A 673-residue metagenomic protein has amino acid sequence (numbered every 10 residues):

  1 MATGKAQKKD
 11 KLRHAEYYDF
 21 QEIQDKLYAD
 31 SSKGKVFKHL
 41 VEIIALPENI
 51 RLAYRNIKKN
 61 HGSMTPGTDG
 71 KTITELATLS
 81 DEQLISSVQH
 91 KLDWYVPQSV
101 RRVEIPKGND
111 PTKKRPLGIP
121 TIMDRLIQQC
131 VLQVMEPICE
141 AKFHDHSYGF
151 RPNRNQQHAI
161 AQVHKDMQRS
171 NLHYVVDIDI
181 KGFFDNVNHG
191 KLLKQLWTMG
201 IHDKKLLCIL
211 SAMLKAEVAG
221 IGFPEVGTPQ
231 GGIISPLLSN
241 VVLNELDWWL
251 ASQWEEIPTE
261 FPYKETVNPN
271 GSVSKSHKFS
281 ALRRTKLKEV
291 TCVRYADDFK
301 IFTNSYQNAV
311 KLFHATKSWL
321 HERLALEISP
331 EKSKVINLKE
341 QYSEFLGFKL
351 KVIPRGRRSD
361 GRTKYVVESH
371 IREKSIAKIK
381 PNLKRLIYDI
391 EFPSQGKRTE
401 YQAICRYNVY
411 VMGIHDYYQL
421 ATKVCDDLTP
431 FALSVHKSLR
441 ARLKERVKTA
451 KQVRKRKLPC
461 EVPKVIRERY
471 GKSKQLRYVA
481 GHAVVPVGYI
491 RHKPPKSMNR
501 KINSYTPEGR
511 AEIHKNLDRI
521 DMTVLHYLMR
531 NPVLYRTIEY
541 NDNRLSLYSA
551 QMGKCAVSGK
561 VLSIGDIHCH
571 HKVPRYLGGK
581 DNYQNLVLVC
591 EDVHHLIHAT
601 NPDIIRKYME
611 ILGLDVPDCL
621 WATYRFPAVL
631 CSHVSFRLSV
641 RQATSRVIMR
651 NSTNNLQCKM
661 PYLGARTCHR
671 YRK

Functional and structural regions predicted by a protein language model:
L12-I233, L237: Conserved pre-catalytic core of RNA-dependent polymerases
K142-H146, R151, H158-I328, V335 (+1 more regions): Conserved polymerase palm-domain catalytic core
D179, G559-E591, A599-M609: Histidine-centered nuclease catalytic patch
K215, G220, L324-G396, A403 (+1 more regions): A conserved non-catalytic segment of reverse transcriptases and RNA-directed RNA polymerases corresponding to the late
Y401-I466: Non-catalytic, peripheral interaction segments enriched in hydrophobic/basic residues
L443-Y535, L638-V640, I648: Extended C-terminal regions of large enzymes
T537-H568, C590-D592: Short cysteine-rich loop/turn motifs with clustered Cys
Y576-Q584, L596-R637, S652: Polybasic, low-complexity binding patches
